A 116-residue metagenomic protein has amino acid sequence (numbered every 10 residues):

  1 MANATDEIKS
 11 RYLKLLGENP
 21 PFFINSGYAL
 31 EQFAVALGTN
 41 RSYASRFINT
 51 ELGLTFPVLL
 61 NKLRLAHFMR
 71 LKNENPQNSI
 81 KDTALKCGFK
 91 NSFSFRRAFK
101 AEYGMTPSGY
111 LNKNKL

Functional and structural regions predicted by a protein language model:
M1-L15, L54-L63: Short, Lys/Arg-enriched anionic-surface-contact patches
R11-Y28, I48, L52, M69-N78 (+1 more regions): Basic, amphipathic alpha-helical hairpins
A29-V35: A short alpha-helical element within helix-turn-helix/winged-helix DNA-binding domains across DNA-binding proteins
E31, S42, S79-D82, F93 (+1 more regions): Residues within helix-turn-helix
A34, S45, A84-L85: The alpha-helix within a helix-turn-helix
G38, G88-F89: Central "turn" residue of the DNA-binding helix-turn-helix
T50-C87, K113-L116: Terminal helix-turn-helix DNA-binding modules in bacterial transcription factors
